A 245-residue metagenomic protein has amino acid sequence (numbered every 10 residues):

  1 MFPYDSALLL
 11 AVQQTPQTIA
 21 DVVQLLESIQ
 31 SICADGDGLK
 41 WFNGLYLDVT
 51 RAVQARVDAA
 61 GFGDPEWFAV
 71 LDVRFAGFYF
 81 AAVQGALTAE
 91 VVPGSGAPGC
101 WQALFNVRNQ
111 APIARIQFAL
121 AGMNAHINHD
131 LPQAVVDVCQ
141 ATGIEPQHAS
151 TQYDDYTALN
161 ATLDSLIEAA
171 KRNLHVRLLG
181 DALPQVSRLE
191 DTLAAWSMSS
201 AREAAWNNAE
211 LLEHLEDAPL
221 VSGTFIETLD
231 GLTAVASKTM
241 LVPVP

Functional and structural regions predicted by a protein language model:
M1-V73, G77, A82: Leu/Val/Ala/Ile-rich N-terminal alpha-helices, chiefly Sec-type signal peptides and the beginnings
S6, R188-P245: A cross-kingdom marker for long, charged
L8, S28-F42, A60-F68, N109-L120 (+2 more regions): Alpha-helical rod/repeat scaffolding segments in eukaryotic adaptors/tethers and long-chain four-helix cytokines
L10-D21, K40, G44, E66 (+9 more regions): Alpha-helix boundary/N-cap detector
C33, A82, A86, A170 (+4 more regions): Short, flexible helical or helix-coil boundary motifs
L47-T142: Long acidic/polar interaction regions in large eukaryotic complex-forming proteins
H129-L189: Short helix-loop boundary/capping segments
